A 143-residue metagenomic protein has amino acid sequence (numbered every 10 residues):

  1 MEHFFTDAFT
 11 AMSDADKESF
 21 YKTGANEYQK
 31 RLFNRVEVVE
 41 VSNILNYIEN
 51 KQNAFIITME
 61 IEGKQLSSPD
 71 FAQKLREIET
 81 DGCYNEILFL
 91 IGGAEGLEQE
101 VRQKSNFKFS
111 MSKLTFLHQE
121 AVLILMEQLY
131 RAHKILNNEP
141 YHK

Functional and structural regions predicted by a protein language model:
M1-K30: N-terminal beta1-alpha1 ligand-phosphate binding loop
F9-M12, I61-E62, L114: Short strand-loop junctions, especially beta-strand C-caps/beta-turns that link beta-sheets to coils or alpha-helices
D14, N34, G63, E95-G96: Conserved nucleotide-binding/hydrolysis micro-motifs of P-loop NTPases
D16-F20, S67, L97, L117: Secondary-structure boundary/capping motif
S19-A25, D70-K74, Q103-N106, L123-I124: Short, glycine/charged-enriched secondary-structure capping and boundary segments
Q29-I87: S-adenosyl-L-methionine/SAH cofactor-binding core of RNA-modifying enzymes
G92: Rossmann-fold NAD(P)-binding glycine/threonine-rich loop
Q99-K143: Structured adenosyl-cofactor binding patch, chiefly the S-adenosyl-L-methionine
